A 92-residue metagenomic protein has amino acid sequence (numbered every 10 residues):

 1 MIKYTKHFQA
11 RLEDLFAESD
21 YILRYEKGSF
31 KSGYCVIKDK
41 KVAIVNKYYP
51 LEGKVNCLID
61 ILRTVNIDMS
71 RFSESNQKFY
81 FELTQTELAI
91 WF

Functional and structural regions predicted by a protein language model:
M1-K31, I37, F92: Auxiliary, metal-adjacent structural segments of Zn-dependent hydrolase domains
I2-K3, A10, K47, D68-R71: Helix-termini ("caps") and immediately adjacent flexible loops/tails, especially at membrane-solvent interfaces
T5, I44-N56: Short pre-active-site segment immediately N-terminal to the catalytic Zn-binding motif
S32, E52-V55, V65-F92: Post-HEXXH active-site segment of zinc metalloproteases
K40: Conserved alpha-helical "signature site" that marks functionally important helical segments or helix/loop junctions
